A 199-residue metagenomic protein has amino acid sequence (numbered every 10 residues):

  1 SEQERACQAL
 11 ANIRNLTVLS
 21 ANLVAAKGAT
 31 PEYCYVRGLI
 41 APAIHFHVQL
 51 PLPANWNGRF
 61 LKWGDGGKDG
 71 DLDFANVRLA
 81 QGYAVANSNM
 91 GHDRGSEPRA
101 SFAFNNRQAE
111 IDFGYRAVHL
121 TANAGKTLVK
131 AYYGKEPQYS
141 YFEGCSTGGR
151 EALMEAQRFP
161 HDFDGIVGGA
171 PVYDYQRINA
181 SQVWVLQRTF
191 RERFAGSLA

Functional and structural regions predicted by a protein language model:
S1-R59, W63, D71-F74: Catalytic-loop region of hydrolases
F60-K62, Y83-S96, V183-W184, R188-F194: Active-site-surrounding "flap" and adjacent substrate/cofactor-binding loops of secreted or lumenal enzymes, prototyped
D65-G67, P171: Glycine-rich His-Gly loop
G67-K135, A180: Cap/lid segment of the alpha/beta-hydrolase catalytic domain
K135-S146: Alpha/beta-hydrolase fold nucleophile elbow
G144-M154: Glycine-rich nucleophile elbow surrounding the catalytic serine of serine-hydrolase chemistry
E155, H161-A199: A catalytic-pocket lid/entrance helix-loop region that shapes and gates access to the active site across common
